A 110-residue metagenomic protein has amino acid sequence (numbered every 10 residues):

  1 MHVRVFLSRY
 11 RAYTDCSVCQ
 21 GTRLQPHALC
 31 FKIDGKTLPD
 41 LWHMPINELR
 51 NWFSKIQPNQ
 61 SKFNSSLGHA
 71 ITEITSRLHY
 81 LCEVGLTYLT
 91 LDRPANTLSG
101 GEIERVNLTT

Functional and structural regions predicted by a protein language model:
M1-T110: Conserved phosphate-binding elements of NTP-dependent enzyme cores
